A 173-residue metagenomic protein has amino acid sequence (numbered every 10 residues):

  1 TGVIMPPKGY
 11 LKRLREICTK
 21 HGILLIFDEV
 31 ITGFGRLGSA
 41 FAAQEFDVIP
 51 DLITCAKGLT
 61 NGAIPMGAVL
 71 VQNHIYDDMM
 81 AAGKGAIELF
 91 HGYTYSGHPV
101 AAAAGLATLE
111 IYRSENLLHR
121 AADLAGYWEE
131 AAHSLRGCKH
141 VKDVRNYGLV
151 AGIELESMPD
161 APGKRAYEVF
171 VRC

Functional and structural regions predicted by a protein language model:
T1-C173: Conserved N-terminal phosphate-binding loop of PLP-dependent enzymes in the Aspartate aminotransferase
